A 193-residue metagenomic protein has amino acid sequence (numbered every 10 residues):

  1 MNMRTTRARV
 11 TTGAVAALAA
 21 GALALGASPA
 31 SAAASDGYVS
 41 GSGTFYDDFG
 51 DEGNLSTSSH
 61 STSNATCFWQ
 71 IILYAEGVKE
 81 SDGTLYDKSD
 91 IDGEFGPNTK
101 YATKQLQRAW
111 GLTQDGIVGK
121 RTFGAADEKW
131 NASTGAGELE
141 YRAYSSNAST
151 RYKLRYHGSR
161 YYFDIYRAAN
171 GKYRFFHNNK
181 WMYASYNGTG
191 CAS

Functional and structural regions predicted by a protein language model:
M1-A33: Secretory targeting and sorting signals
M1-R4, V10, G37, L55 (+3 more regions): A detector of low-complexity, intrinsically disordered, Ser/Thr/Gly/Pro/Ala-rich segments
N2-R4, S28-D90, Y141-K172, H177-S193: Acidic, Ser/Thr/Pro/Gly-enriched interdomain connector segments
T11-G13, Y74, G111, R155: General helical structural elements
V15-A17, D47, D87, W110: Short, functionally important structural connectors and interaction interfaces within domains
S58-N64, Y74-E128: Short acidic, glycine/serine/threonine-rich helix-capping segments at coil-helix boundaries
F123-K153: An exposed tryptophan-centered "aromatic clamp" motif
